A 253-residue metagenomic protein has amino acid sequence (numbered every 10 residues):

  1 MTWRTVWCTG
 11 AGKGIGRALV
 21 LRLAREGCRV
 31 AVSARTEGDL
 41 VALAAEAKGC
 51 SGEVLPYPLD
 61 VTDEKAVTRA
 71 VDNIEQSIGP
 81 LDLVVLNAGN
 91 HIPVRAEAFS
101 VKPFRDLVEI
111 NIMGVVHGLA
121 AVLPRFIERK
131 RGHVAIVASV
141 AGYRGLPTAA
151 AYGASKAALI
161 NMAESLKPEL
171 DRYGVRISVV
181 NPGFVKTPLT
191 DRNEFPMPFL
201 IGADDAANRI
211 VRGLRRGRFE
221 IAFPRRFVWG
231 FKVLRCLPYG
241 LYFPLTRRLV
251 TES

Functional and structural regions predicted by a protein language model:
G10-K13: Conserved glycine-rich cofactor-binding loop
C28-L43: Conserved glycine-rich Rossmann-like NAD(P)H-binding loop of the short-chain dehydrogenase/reductase
P58-R69, V101: The beta1-alpha1 cofactor-binding region of Rossmann-like NAD(H)/NADP(H)-dependent oxidoreductases
R95-A96, S100-V108: Substrate-binding pocket helix/loop in short-chain dehydrogenase/reductase
L119, S155: Active-site helix of classical SDR
S139: Residue(s) in the substrate-gating loop at a strand-loop-helix junction that position the organic substrate next
V179, F195-G230: C-terminal helical subdomain
